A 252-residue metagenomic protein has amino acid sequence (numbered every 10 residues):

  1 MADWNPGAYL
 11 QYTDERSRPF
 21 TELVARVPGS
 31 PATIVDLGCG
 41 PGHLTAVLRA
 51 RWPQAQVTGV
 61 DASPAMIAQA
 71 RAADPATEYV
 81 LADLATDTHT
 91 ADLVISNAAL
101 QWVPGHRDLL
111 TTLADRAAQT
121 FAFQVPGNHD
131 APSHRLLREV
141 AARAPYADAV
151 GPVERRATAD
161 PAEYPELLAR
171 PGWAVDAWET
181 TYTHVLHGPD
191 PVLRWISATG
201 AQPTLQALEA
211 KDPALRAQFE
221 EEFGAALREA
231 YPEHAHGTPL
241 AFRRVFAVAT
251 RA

Functional and structural regions predicted by a protein language model:
A2-S17: Class I SAM-dependent methyltransferase Rossmann-like catalytic core, especially the SAM/SAH-binding loop
W4, D176-H234: C-terminal helical/coil "lid" or tail adjacent to the Rossmann-like core of SAM-dependent
E15-P31, V47: Conserved alpha-helix/loop element of class I SAM-dependent methyltransferases that forms part of the SAM/SAH-binding
T33-D87: Class I SAM-dependent methyltransferase SAM/SAH-binding core
T86-V94: A short acidic, Gly/Pro-enriched loop at the edge of an enzyme's catalytic core that lines a small-molecule cofactor
L93-H106, G127: A short SAM/SAH-binding and catalytic strip from SAM-dependent methyltransferases
R107, A118-G188, P203, L208: Conserved catalytic/acceptor-binding region of the Class I
V245-A252: Core SAM-dependent methyltransferase catalytic element
